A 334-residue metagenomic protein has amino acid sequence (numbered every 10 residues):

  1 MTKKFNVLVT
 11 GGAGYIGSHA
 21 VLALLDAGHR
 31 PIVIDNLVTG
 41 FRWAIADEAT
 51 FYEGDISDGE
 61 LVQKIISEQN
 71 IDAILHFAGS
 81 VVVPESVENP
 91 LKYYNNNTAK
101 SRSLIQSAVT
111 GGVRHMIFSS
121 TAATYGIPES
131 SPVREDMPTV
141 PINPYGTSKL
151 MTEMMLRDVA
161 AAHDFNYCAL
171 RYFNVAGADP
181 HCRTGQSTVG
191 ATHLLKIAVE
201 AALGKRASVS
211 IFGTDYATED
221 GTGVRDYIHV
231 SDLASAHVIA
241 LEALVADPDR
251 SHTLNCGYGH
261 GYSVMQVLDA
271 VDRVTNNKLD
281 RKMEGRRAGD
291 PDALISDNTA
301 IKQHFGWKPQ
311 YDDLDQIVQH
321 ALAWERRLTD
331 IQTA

Functional and structural regions predicted by a protein language model:
M1-A178: N-terminal Rossmann-like NAD(P)+-binding domain of SDR-like oxidoreductases, especially those catalyzing
S18, S103-Q106, L150, M154 (+5 more regions): Generic recognition of well-ordered alpha-helical segments within structured catalytic/regulatory domains
I142, A176-A191, V199-E200, D215-S231 (+1 more regions): Glycine-rich "substrate-gating" loop/helix at the edge of Rossmann-like oxidoreductase active sites
F165, P180, S208-I211: Oxidoreductase cofactor-interface core, primarily capturing Rossmann-like NAD(P)-dependent enzymes
H193-L203, A207: Amphipathic alpha-helical blocks and their helix-capping loop/short-beta junctions
L203-A334: C-terminal substrate-binding subdomain of Rossmann-fold SDR/epimerase-dehydratase oxidoreductases
